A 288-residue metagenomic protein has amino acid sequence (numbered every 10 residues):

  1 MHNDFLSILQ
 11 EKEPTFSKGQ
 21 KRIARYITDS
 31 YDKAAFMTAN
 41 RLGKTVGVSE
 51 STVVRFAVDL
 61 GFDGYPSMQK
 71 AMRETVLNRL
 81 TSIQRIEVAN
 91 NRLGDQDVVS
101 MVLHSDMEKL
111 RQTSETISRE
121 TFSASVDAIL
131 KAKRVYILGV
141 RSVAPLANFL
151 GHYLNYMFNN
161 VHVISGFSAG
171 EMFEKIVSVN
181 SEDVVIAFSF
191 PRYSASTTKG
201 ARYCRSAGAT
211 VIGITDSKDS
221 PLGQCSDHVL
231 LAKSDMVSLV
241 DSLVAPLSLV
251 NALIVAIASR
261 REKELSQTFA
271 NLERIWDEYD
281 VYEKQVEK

Functional and structural regions predicted by a protein language model:
H2-L6, P14-T15, R22, D32-F36 (+2 more regions): HTH-adjacent hinge/linker in prokaryotic transcriptional regulators
D97, E120-S125, E171-E174: Short, charged beta->alpha transition segments
I117-E120, S125-V126, K131-K133: Long amphipathic N-terminal alpha/beta scaffold segment
L130-S248, A252-R261: Glycine-rich phosphate-binding loops that contact phosphosugars or nucleotide phosphates
K263-K288: A short, charged, Gly/Pro-tolerant segment at domain boundaries
